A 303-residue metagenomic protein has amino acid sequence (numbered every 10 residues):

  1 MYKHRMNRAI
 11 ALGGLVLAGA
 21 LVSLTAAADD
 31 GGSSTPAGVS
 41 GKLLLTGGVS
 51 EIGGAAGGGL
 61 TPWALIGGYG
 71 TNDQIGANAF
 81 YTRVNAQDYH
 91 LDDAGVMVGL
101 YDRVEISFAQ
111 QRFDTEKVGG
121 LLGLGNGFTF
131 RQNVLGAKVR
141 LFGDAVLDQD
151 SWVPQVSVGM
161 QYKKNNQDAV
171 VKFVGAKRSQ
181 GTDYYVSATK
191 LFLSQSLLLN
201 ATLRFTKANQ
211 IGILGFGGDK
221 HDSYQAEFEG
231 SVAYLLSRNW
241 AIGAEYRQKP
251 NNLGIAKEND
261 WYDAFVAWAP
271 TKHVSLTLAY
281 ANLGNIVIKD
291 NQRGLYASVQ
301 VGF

Functional and structural regions predicted by a protein language model:
M1-T46: Cleavable N-terminal export/targeting peptides
M6, A11, K249-P250, A264: A generic signature of intrinsically disordered, low-complexity regions enriched in glycine/proline and charged/polar
A28-L197, F205-K207, L236-W240, P250-N252 (+5 more regions): Transmembrane beta-barrel domains of Gram-negative outer membranes and organellar outer membranes
L199-R247: A mid-sequence, solvent-exposed acidic-amphipathic segment
I286-Y296: Short glycine/proline-enriched turn or capping motifs at secondary-structure junctions
